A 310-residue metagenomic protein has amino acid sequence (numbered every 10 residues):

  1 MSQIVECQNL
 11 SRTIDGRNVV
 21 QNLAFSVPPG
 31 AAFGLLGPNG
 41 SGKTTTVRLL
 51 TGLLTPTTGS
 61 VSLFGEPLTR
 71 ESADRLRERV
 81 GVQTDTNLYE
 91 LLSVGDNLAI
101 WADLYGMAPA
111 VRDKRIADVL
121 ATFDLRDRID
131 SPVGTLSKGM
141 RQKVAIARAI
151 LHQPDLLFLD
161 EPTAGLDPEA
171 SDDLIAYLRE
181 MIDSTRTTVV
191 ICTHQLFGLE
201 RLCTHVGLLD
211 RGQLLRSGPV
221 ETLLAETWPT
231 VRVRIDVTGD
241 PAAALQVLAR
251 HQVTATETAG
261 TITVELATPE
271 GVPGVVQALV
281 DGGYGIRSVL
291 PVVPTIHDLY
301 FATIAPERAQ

Functional and structural regions predicted by a protein language model:
T51: Helix-to-loop junction immediately C-terminal to a conserved catalytic motif
G59-R70, R75-L76: Conserved ABC transporter NBD signature motif
A99, D103, A110-R128: Conserved ABC ATPase "signature" region
Q153: Conserved catalytic motifs of ABC-family nucleotide-binding domains
L157-E161: Catalytic Walker B motif of ABC-type/P-loop ATPase nucleotide-binding domains
I175-L266: ABC transporter nucleotide-binding domain
